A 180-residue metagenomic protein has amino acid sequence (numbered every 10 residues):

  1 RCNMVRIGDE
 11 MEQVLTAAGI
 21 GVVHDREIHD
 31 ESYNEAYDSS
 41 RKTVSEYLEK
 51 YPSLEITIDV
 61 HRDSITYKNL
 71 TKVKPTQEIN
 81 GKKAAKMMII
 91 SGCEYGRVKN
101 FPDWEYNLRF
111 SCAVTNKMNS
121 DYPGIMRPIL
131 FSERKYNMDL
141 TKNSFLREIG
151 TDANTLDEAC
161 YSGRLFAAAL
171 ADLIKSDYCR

Functional and structural regions predicted by a protein language model:
R1-E55, S64-N69, R164, D177: N-terminal catalytic or cofactor-binding beta/alpha core of small enzyme domains
R1-M4, R26-A36, V44-Y47, P75 (+2 more regions): Second-shell loop/turn segments in exported
V14, A18, A113-D121, A169 (+1 more regions): Generic non-transmembrane alpha-helical segments
A18-G21, P52-I56, A84-K86, P123-I125 (+1 more regions): Loop/turn elements at helix/coil->beta-strand transitions in domains of secreted/extracellular proteins
V22-H24, I56-D59, M88-I90, P128 (+1 more regions): Structural recognition of the beta-strand scaffold that forms the well-ordered cores of secreted hydrolase catalytic
V44, K50-E94: Active-site microenvironments of hydrolase-like enzyme catalytic domains
D103-L130: Active-site-adjacent substrate-binding region of metalloamidase/peptidase-like peptide-processing proteins
M126-R180: Active-site-adjacent mobile loop/cap segments within catalytic or ligand-binding domains
